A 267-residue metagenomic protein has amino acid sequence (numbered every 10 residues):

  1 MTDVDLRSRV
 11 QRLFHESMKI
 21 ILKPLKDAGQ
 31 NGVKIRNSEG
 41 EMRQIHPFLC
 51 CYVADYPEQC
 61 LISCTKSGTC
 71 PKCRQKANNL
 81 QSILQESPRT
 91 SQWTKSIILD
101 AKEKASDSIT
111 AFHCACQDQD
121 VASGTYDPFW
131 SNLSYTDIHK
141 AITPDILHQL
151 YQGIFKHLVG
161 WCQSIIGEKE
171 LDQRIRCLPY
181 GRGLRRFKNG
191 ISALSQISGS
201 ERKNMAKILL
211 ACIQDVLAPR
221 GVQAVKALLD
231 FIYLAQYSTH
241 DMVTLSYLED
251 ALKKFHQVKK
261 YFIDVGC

Functional and structural regions predicted by a protein language model:
T2-M18, L22-A211: Charged (Asp/Glu and Lys/Arg) segments that form or flank catalytic channels of large polymer- and nucleotide-handling
R9-Q11, Q196-G199, D215-P219, D241 (+1 more regions): Conserved, non-catalytic sequence blocks in retroelement Pol enzymes and Pol-derived host proteins
L25, C212-V216, L228, I232-A235: Generic structural signal for hydrophobic core residues of well-folded globular domains
K34, L217-Q223: Active-site palm subdomain of RNA-directed nucleic acid polymerases
V222-C267: Alpha-helical bundle/repeat cores within regulatory domains of eukaryotic proteins
